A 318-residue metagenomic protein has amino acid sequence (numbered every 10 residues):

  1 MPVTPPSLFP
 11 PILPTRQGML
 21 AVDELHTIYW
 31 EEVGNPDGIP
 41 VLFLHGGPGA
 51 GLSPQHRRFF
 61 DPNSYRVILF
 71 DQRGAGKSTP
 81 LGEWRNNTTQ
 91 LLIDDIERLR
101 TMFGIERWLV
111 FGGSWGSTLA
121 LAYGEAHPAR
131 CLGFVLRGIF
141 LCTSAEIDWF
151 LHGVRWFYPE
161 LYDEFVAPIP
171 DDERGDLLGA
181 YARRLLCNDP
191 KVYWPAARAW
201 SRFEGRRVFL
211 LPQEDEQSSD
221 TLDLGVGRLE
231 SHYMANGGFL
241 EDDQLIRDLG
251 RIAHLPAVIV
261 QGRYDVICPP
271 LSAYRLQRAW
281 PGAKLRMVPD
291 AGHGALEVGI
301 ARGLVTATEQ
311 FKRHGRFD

Functional and structural regions predicted by a protein language model:
P48-D61: The serine-hydrolase catalytic nucleophile loop
D61-P80: Conserved alpha/beta-hydrolase
Q90-W108: Conserved acidic catalytic loop of the alpha/beta-hydrolase fold
E106-D148: Conserved hydrolase catalytic core segment
C131-Y181: A catalytic-pocket lid/entrance helix-loop region that shapes and gates access to the active site across common
I252-A253, I259-Q261: Short beta-strand/loop motif that positions the catalytic acidic residue of the alpha/beta-hydrolase fold
V266-S272: Conserved alpha/beta-hydrolase "acid-adjacent" motif
A283-D318: Catalytic active-site module of serine/aspartate enzymes centered on a nucleophile-bearing elbow/loop
